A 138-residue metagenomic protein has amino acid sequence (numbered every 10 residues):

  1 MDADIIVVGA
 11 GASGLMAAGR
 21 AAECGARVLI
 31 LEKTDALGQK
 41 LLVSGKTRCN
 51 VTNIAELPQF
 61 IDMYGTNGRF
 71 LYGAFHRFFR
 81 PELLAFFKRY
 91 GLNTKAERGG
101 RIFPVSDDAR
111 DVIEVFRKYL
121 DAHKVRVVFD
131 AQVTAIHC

Functional and structural regions predicted by a protein language model:
A3-I30: N-terminal Rossmann-like FAD-binding beta1-loop-alpha1 element of flavoenzymes
D4-I5, R69-G73, F103: Short, contiguous strand/loop micro-motifs
G14-M16, L37-K40: Short N-terminal binding/cap micro-motifs at the start of the first secondary-structure element
L37, S44-G45, Y90: Short, structured coil segments at secondary-structure junctions
G45-N50, E114: Short, hinge-like loop/turn segments at secondary-structure boundaries
R48-R98: Glycine-rich active-site loop/strand segments that organize a redox cofactor
R77-C138: Feature captures the FAD/FMN-dependent oxidoreductase FAD-binding
